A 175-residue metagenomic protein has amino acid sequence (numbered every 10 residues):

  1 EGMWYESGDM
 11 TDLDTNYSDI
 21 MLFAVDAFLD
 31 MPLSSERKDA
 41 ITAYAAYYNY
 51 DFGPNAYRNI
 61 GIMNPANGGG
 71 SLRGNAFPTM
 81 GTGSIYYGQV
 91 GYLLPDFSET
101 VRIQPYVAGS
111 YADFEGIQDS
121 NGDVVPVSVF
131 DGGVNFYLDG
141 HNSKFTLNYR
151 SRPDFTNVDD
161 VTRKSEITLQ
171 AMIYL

Functional and structural regions predicted by a protein language model:
E1-S71: Surface-exposed beta-loop-beta
G2-E6, M31, Y47-G53, L94 (+4 more regions): Transmembrane beta-strands of outer-membrane beta-barrel pores
S7-D12, P54-I62, E115-S128, F155-S165: Outer-membrane beta-barrel translocator domains and adjoining extracellular loop/strand segments of Gram-negative
D19-F23, T82-Y86, P126-F130, R163-I167: Residues that define the transmembrane beta-barrel architecture of outer-membrane proteins
V25-L29, G88-Y92, G132-F136, L147-Y149 (+1 more regions): Residues on the lipid-exposed face of transmembrane beta-strands in outer-membrane beta-barrel proteins
P32-I41, P95-I103, D139-S143: Short loop/turn motifs that connect adjacent beta-strands in outer-membrane beta-barrel proteins
I41-A45, G88, I103-V107, G132 (+2 more regions): Transmembrane beta-strands of outer-membrane beta-barrel proteins
G68-S120, V127: C-terminal structural cap/anchor segments
